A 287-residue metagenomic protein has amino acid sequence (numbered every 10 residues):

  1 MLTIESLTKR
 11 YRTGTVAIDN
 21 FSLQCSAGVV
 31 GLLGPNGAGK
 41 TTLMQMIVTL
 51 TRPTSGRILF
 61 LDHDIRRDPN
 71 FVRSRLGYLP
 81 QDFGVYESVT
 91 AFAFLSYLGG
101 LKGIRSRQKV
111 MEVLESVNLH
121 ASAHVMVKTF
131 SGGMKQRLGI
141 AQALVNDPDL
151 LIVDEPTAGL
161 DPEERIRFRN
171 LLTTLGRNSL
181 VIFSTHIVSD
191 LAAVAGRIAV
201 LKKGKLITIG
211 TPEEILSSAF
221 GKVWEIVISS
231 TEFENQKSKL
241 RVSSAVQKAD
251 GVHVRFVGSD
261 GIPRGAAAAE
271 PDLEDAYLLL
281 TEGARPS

Functional and structural regions predicted by a protein language model:
L2-I4, K9-K202: ABC transporter nucleotide-binding domains
A27, A121, S230, G258-D260: Non-catalytic surface loops within mature trypsin-like serine protease
Q81, R177, F220, G261-I262: A broad detector of the eukaryotic-type serine/threonine protein kinase catalytic domain
E87, E234, D275: Alpha-helical elements of the RecA-like P-loop NTPase motor core of helicases
A91, P212, E270-L273: Structural motif detector for alpha-helix initiation sites
R167-R255: ABC transporter nucleotide-binding domain
S244-S287: C-terminal coupling/interaction segments
